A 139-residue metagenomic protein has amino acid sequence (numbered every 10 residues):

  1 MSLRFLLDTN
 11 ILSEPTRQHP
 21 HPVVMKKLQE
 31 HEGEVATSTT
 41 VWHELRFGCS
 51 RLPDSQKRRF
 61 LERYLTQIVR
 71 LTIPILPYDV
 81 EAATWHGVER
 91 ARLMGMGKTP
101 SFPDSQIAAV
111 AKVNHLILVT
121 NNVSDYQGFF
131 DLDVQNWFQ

Functional and structural regions predicted by a protein language model:
M1-T37, S50-T66: Short, well-structured N-terminal submotif of metal-dependent ribonuclease cores
S2, A108, K112-Q139: Acidic, PIN/NYN-like endoribonuclease modules and their adjacent C-terminal/linker elements
L3, F47-S50, P74-V119: Active-site neighborhoods of divalent-metal-dependent phosphate/nucleic-acid chemistry enzymes
L12, W42-L45, A83, Y126: A generic structural signal for short hydrophobic patches within well-formed alpha-helices
E14-P15, G48, H86, F129 (+1 more regions): Residues that scaffold the ATP/ADP-binding catalytic core of kinase and kinase-like folds
T39-V41, D79, N122, F138: Residues at the C-termini of beta-strands that transition into short coil/loop
L52-Q56, R92-M94, N136-F138: Short, hinge-like loop/turn segments at secondary-structure boundaries
